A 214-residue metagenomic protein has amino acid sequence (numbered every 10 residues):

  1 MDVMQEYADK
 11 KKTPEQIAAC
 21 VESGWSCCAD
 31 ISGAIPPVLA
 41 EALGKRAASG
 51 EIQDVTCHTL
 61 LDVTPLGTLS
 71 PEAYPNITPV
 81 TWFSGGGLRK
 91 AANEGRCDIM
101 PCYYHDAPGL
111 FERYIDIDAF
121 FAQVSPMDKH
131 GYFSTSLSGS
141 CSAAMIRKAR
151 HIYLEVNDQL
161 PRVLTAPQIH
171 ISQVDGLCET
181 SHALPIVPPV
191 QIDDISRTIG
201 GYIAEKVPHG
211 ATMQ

Functional and structural regions predicted by a protein language model:
M1-Q214: Conserved alpha/beta enzyme-core scaffold
